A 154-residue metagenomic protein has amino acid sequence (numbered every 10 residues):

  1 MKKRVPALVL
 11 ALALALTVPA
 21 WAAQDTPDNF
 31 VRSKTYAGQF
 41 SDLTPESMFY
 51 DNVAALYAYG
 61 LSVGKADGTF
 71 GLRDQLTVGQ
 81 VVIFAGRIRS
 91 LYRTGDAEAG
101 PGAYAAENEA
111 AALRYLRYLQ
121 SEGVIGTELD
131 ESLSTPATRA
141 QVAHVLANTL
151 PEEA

Functional and structural regions predicted by a protein language model:
R4-L8, A15-M48, V63-A140, L146-A154: Feature responds to low-complexity, polar/acidic, surface-exposed segments characteristic of secreted/exported proteins
A54, Q141: Active-site phosphate/pyrophosphate-handling residues
A55-L56, L119: PEST-like intrinsically disordered low-complexity regions enriched in serine, proline, threonine and acidic/polar
G60: Phosphate/pyrophosphate-binding loop motifs in nucleotide- or prenyl diphosphate-using proteins
